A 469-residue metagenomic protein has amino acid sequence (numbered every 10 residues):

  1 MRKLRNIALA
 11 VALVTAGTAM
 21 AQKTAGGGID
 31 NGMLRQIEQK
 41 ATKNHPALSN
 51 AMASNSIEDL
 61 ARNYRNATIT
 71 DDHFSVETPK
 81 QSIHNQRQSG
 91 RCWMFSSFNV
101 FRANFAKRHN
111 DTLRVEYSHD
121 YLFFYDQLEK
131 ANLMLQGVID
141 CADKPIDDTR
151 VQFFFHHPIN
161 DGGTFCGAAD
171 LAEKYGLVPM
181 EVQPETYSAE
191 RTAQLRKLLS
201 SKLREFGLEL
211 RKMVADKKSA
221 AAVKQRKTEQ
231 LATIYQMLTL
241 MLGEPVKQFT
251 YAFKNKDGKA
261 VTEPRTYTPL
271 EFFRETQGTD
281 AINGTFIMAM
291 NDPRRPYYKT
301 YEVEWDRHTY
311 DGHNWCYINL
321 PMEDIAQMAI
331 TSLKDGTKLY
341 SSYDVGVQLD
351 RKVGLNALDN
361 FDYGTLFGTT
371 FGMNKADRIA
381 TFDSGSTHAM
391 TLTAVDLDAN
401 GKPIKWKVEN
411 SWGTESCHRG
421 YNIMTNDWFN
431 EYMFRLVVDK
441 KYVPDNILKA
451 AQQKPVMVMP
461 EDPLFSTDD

Functional and structural regions predicted by a protein language model:
M1-T24: Bacterial Sec-dependent N-terminal signal peptides
K23-A25, K217-D469: Active-site signature of cysteine proteases
T24-S82: N-terminal regions that are enriched for targeting/export leaders and immediately downstream pro/stem segments
T70-C141: Post-signal peptide N-terminal segment of secreted/secretory-pathway proteins
T78-G90, F153-I159, D311-N319, M328-A329 (+1 more regions): Second-shell loop/turn segments in exported
Q88, S96-S97, F101, T164-E173 (+1 more regions): Stable alpha-helical elements in mature extracytoplasmic
M94, Y121-F124, D170, P179-V182 (+3 more regions): Structural recognition of the beta-strand scaffold that forms the well-ordered cores of secreted hydrolase catalytic
H119-A252: Papain-like cysteine protease catalytic cores
